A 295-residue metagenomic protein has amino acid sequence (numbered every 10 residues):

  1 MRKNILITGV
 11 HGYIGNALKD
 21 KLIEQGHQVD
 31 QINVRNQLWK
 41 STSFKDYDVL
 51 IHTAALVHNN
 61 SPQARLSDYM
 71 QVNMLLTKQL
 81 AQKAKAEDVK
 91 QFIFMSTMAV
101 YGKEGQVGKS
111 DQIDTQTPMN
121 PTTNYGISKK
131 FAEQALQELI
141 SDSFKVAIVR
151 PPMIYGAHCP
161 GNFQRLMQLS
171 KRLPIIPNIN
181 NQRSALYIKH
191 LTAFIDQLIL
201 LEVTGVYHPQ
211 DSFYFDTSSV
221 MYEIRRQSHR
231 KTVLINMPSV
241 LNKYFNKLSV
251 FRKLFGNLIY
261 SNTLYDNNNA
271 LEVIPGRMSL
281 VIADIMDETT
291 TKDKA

Functional and structural regions predicted by a protein language model:
I5-I23: N-terminal Rossmann NAD(P)H-binding glycine-rich loop of SDR-like oxidoreductase domains
K40-A86, V100-K103: NAD(P)H-binding glycine-rich loop region in Rossmannoid oxidoreductase-like domains and their noncatalytic homologs
F44, N267-A295: Amphipathic terminal alpha-helices
P62, Q168-L186, H190, F194-Q197 (+1 more regions): A conserved pocket-lining segment of Rossmann-fold NAD(P)-dependent short-chain dehydrogenase/reductase
Q79-N124, A147: Conserved Rossmann-fold NAD(P)-dependent oxidoreductase catalytic core, especially the SDR/UDP-sugar
N120-A147: Active-site Tyr-X1-5-Lys
K130, F144, Y155-R165, L198-Y207 (+2 more regions): Glycine/proline-rich active-site loop of Rossmann-fold NAD(P)-dependent oxidoreductases
Q197-K253, I282-A295: Mid/C-terminal beta-alpha module of Rossmann-like enzyme folds, strongest in SDR-family dehydrogenases/epimerases
